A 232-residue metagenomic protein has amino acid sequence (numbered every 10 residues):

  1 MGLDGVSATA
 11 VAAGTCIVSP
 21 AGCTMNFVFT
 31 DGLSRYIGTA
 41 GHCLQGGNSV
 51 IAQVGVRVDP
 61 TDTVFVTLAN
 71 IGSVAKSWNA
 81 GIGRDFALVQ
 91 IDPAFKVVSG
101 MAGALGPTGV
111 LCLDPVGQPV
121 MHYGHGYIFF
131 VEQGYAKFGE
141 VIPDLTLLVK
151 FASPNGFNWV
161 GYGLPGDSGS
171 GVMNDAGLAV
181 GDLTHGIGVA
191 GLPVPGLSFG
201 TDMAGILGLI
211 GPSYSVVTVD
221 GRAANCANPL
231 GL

Functional and structural regions predicted by a protein language model:
M1-G32, G41, T218-L232: Extracytoplasmic low-complexity, Pro/Thr/Ser/Ala/Gly-rich segments that lie immediately after a secretion/anchoring
I17-V149, N174-D175: Serine endopeptidase catalytic core focused on the charge-relay Asp
G22, F86, G169, G200-L207: Extracytoplasmic/secreted envelope proteins and their assembly/folding machinery, especially bacterial periplasmic
G32, G46-G47, G161-G163, G186 (+2 more regions): Long, domain-scale functional regions
A40-L44, P165, T184-G188: Short, solvent-exposed aromatic-acidic interface loops
I91-L105, V180, T184-L232: C-terminal cap/linker of serine protease catalytic domains
A136-G161, N174, P193-L197, T201 (+1 more regions): Mature hydrolase/peptidase catalytic cores and their serpin-fold inhibitory cores, especially in secreted
V160-L183: Catalytic nucleophile loop of clan PA
